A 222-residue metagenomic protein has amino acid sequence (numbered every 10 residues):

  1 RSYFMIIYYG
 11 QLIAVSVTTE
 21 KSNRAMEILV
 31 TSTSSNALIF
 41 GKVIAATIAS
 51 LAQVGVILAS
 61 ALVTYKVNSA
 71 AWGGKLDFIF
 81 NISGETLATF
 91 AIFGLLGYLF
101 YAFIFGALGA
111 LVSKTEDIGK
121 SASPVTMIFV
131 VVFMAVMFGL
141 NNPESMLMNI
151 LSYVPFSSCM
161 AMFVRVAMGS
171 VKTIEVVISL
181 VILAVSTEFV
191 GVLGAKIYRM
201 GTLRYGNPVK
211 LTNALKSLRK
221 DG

Functional and structural regions predicted by a protein language model:
R1-I13: Long, hydrophobic alpha-helical segments
G10-T31: Transmembrane helix boundary and interhelical loop/hinge segments in multi-pass membrane proteins
N36-I57, A61, E85, T89 (+3 more regions): Alpha-helical transmembrane segments of multi-pass membrane proteins
L62-F90, G169-K172: Membrane-interfacial helix-loop-helix connectors in multipass membrane proteins
A91-M127: A structural motif at transmembrane helix-loop-helix junctions in multipass membrane proteins
L111-S113, V185-G222: Junction motif at the cytosolic side of a transmembrane helix
K120-I150: Transmembrane helix segments
F138-Y153, S157-A184: Membrane-interfacial helix-loop-helix junctions in multi-pass membrane proteins
